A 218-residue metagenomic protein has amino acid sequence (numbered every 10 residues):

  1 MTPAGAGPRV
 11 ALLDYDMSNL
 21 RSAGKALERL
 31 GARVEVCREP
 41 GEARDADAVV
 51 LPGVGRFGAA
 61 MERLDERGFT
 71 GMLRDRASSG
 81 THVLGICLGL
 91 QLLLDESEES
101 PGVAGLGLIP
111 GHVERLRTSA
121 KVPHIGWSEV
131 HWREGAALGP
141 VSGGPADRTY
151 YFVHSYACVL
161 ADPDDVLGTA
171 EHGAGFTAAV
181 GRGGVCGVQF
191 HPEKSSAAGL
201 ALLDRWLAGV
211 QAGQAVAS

Functional and structural regions predicted by a protein language model:
T2, G7, V188-S218: Acyltransferase
V10-G31, P192-E193: N-terminal beta1-alpha1 ligand-phosphate binding loop
R33, A48, H82-L84, T149: Structural signature of beta-strand start/N-cap positions in the alpha/beta core of ABC transporter nucleotide-binding
V34-D45: Short acidic low-complexity segments
G55-S128: Cysteine-nucleophile active-site neighborhood
D95-H172: Pocket-forming structural segment of enzyme catalytic cores
D147, G181-C186: Beta-strand-turn-beta hairpins that frame and shape the catalytic cleft of phosphate-ester-processing enzymes
A174-G181: Short, surface-exposed beta-strand/loop micro-motifs that present aromatic residues
